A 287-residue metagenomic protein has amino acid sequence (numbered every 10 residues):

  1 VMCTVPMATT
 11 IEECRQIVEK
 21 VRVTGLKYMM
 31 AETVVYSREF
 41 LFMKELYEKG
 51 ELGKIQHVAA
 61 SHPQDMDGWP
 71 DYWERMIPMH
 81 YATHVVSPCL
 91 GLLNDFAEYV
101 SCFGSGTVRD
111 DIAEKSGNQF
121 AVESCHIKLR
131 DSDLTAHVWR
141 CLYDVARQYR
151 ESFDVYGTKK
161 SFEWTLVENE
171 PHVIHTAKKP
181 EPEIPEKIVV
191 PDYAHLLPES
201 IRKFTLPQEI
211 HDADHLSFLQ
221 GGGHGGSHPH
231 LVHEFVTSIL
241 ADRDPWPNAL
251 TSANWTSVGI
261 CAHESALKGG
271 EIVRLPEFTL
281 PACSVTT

Functional and structural regions predicted by a protein language model:
V1-V35, G50: Beta-strand-loop-alpha-helix segment that lines the small-molecule cofactor/substrate pocket of alpha/beta enzymes
I17, M43, C261-A262: Aromatic/hydrophobic pocket-lining residues that form π-stacking "cages" and hydrophobic walls in ligand
T24-K27, K54-Q56, S132-A136: Short, well-ordered coil/turn segments that N-cap beta-strands
L26, G53, E264-T287: C-terminal capping/lid region of NAD(P)-dependent oxidoreductase domains
S37-M66, Y72: Rossmann-like NAD(P)H-binding beta-loop-alpha module
D67-R150, D154, L250, N254: Rossmann-like dinucleotide-binding domain that binds NAD(P)(H)
F120, H126-D131, K159-P247, A282-T287: C-terminal glycine/acidic-rich active-site capping loop/insertion
G223, S227-L231, V258-G269: Stable alpha-helical structural segments in soluble proteins, enriched in small hydrophobic residues
